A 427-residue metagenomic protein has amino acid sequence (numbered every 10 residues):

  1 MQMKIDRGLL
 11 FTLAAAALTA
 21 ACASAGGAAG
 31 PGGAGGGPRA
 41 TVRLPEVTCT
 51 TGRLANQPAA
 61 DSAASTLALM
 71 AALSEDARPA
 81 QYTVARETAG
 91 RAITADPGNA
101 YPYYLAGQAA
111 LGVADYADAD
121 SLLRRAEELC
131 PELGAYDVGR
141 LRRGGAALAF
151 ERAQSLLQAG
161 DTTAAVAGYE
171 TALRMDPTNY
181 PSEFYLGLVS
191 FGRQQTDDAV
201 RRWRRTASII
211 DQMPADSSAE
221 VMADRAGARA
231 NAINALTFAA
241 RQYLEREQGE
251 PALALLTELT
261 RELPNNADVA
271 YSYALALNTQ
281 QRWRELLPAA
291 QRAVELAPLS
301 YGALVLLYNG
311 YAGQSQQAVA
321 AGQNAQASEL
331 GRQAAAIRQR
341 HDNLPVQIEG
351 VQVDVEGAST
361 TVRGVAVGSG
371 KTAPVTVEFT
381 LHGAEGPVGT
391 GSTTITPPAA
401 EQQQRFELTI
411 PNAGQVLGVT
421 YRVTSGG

Functional and structural regions predicted by a protein language model:
C22-Y101, A117-R124, C130-A135, R143-G144: N-terminal leader/linker segments that initiate helical-solenoid repeat arrays
G90-T94, E128, L173-R174, R205-S208 (+4 more regions): Conserved structural position within tetratricopeptide repeats
P97, P131, P177, D211 (+4 more regions): Short coil turns that delineate tetratricopeptide repeat
L105, G139-L141, E151, Y185 (+4 more regions): Canonical tetratricopeptide repeat
G112, Q158-A159, G192-R193, F238 (+3 more regions): Register position in tetratricopeptide repeats
